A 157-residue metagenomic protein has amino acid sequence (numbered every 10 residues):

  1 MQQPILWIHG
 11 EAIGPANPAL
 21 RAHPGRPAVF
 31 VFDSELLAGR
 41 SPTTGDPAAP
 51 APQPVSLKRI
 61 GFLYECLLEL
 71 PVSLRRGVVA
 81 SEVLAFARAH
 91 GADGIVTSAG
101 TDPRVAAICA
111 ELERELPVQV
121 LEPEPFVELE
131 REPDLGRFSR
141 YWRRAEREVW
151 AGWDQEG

Functional and structural regions predicted by a protein language model:
M1-S73: N-terminal beta-strand-loop-alpha-helix module at the start of alpha/beta ligand-binding or catalytic domains
I13-P15, A80-V83: Short alpha-helical segments and helix-capping/turn motifs at coil-helix boundaries
L74-V79: Short acidic-hydrophobic, aromatic-tinged amphipathic segments that line or gate anion-handling sites
E82-G157: Beta-rich, aromatic/charged-enriched effector core domains that present basic-aromatic interfaces for binding
